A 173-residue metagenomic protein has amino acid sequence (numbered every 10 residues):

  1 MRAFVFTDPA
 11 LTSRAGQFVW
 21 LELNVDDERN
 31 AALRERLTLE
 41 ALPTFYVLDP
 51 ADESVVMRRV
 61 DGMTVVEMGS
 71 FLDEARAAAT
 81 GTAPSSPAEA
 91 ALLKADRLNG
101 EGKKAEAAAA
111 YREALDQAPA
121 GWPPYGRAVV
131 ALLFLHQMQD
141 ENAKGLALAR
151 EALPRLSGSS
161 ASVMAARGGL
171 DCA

Functional and structural regions predicted by a protein language model:
R2-N30, L39, L48-P50: Thiol-based oxidoreductase modules, predominantly thioredoxin-like and allied folds used for disulfide exchange
R2-V5, A79, Q117-P119, H136 (+1 more regions): Alpha-helical junction/boundary sensor with strong preference for TPR arrays
L39-A83: Non-catalytic, surface beta->alpha helical segment in thiol-disulfide oxidoreductase systems
E74-L93, P119, S157, A161: TPR-adjacent "capping" and linker segments in tetratricopeptide-repeat scaffold/adaptor proteins
P84-N99, G126, V130, R167: Alpha-helical tetratricopeptide repeat
A109-D140: Short, charge-rich amphipathic alpha-helical segments embedded in non-transmembrane helical bundles/solenoids
